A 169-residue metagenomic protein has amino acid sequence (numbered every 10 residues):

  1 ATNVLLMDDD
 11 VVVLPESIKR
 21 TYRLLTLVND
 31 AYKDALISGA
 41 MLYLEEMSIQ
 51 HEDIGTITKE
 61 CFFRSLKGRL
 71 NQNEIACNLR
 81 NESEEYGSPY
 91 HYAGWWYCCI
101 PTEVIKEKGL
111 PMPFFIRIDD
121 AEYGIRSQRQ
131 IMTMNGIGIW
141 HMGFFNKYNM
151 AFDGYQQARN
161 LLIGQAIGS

Functional and structural regions predicted by a protein language model:
T2-V12: Short beta-strand-to-loop acidic/aromatic patch adjacent to the donor-nucleotide binding site
V11, S48, R126-T133, H141 (+1 more regions): Active-site-proximal cofactor/substrate-binding loop regions of enzyme domains
L14-P15, P101: GHKL-family ATP-binding catalytic core of two-component histidine kinases
E16-K67: Conserved donor NDP-sugar-binding/catalytic core segment of glycosyltransferases
I57-Y90: Short, flexible, basic/aromatic active-site loop/helix in glycosyltransferases
E84, P89-G109: Conserved nucleotide-sugar donor-binding and metal-coordinating catalytic region shared by glycosyltransferases
Y92-G94, E107-Y123, Q130-I139, F152: Donor nucleotide-sugar recognition loop
A151-S169: Catalytic core of nucleotide-sugar-dependent glycosyltransferases
